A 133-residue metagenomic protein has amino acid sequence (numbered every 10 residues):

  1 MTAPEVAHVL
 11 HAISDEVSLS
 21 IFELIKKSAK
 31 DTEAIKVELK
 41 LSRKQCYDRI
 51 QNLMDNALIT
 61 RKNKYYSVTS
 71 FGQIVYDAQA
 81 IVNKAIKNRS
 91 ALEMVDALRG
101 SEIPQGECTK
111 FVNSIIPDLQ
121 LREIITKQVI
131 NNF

Functional and structural regions predicted by a protein language model:
M1-S20: Short alpha-helical segments that sit at the start of domains
E16, K27-D31: Short capping segments at the starts of secondary-structure elements
L19-E23, I74: Pre-recognition alpha-helix immediately N-terminal to the DNA-recognition helix within helix-turn-helix or winged-helix
I21, A34-E38: A short acidic, leucine-rich amphipathic alpha-helix
V37-D55: Short amphipathic alpha-helical interaction segments
M54-K64: A short, conserved structural fragment
K64-Q73: Accessory beta->alpha helical hairpin/"wing" motif in late/C-terminal subdomains of nucleic-acid enzymes
A80-F133: Amphipathic alpha-helical dimerization/coiled-coil segments that flank or bridge DNA-binding/regulatory modules
